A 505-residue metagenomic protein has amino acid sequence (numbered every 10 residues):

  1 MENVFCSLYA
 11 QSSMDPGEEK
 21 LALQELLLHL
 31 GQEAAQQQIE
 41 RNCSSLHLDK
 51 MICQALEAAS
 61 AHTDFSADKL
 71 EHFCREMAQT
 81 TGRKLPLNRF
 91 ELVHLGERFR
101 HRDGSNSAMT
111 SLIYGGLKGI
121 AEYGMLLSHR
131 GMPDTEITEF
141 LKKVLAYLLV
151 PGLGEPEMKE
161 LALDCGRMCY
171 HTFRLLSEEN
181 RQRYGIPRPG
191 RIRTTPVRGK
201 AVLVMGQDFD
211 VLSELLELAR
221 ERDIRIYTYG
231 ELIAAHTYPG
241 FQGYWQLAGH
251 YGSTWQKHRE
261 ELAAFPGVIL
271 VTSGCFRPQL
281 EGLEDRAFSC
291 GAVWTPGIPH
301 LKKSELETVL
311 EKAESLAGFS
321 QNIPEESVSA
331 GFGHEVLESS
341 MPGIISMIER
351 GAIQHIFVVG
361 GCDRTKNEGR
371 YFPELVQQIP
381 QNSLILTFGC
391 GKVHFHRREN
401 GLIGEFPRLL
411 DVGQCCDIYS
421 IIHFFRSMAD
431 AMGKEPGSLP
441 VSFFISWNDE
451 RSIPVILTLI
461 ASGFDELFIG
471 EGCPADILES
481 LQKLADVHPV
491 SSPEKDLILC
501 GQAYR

Functional and structural regions predicted by a protein language model:
M1-M428, G433-W447, S452-I453, I469-R505: Metallocofactor- and cofactor-centric catalytic cores in central/energy metabolism, strongly enriched
I456-I460: Glycine/proline-enriched, intrinsically flexible loops and inter-domain linkers
S462-F464: Elongated scaffolding segments in large macromolecular assemblies, built predominantly from amphipathic alpha-helices
